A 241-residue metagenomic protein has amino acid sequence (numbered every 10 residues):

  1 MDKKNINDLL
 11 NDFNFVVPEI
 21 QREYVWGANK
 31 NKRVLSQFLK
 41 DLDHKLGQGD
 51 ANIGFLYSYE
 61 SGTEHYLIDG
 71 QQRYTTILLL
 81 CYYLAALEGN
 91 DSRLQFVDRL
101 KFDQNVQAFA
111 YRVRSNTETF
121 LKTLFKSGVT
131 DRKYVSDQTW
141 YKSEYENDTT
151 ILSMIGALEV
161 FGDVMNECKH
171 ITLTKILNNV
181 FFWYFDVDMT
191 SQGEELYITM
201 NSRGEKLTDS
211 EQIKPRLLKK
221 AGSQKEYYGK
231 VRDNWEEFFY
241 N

Functional and structural regions predicted by a protein language model:
M1-N241: Covalent nucleotidyltransferase
